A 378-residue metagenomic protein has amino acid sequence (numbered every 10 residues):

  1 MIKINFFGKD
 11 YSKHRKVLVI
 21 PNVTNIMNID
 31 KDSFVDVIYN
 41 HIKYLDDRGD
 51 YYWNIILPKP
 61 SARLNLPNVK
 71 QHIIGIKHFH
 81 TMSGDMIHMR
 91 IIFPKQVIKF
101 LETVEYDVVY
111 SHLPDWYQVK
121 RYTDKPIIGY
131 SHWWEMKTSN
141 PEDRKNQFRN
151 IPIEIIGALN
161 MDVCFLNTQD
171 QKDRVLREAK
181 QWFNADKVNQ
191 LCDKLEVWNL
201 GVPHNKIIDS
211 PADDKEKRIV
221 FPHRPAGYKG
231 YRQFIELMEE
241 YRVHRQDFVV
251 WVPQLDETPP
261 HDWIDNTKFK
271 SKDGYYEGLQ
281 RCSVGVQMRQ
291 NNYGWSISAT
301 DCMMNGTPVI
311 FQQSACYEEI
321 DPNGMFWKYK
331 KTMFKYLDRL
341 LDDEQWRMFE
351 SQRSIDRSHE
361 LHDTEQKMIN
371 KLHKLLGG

Functional and structural regions predicted by a protein language model:
M1-R63, E239-R242: N-terminal subdomain of nucleotide-sugar transferases
V17-I20, F165, V202-P203, P211-K229 (+1 more regions): Conserved donor-binding/catalytic core segment of Leloir-type glycosyltransferases
D36, E344-L376: A charged, aromatic-enriched C-terminal amphipathic alpha-helix characteristic of glycosyltransferases across folds
Y110-W116, S131: Short His-centered aromatic/hydrophobic patch
N140, D193-E216: Acidic anion/phosphate-binding donor-loop and adjacent secondary structure in glycosyltransferase catalytic cores
R144-N167, N184-Q190: Membrane-proximal helix-turn-helix segments that form the acceptor-binding/catalytic region of lipid-linked
E277-G294, T307: Acidic donor-binding loop of glycosyltransferase active sites
M304, P308-F311: Short hydrophobic beta-strand element within catalytic cores of glycosyltransferases and related nucleotide-activated
